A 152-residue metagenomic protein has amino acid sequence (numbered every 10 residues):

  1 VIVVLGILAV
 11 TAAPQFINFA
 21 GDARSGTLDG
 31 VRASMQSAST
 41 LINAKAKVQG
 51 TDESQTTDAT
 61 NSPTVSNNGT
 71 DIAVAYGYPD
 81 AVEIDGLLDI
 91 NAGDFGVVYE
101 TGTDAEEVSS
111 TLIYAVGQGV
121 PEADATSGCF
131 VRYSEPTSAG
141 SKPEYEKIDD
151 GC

Functional and structural regions predicted by a protein language model:
V1-A20: N-terminal single-pass transmembrane signal-anchor helix
V1-V3, L41, S141: Short, contiguous, well-ordered secondary-structure segments
A23-D52: Membrane-proximal N-terminal amphipathic helix
K47-C152: Periplasmic/extracellular, small/polar-rich flexible segments of pilin-like filament-forming proteins
